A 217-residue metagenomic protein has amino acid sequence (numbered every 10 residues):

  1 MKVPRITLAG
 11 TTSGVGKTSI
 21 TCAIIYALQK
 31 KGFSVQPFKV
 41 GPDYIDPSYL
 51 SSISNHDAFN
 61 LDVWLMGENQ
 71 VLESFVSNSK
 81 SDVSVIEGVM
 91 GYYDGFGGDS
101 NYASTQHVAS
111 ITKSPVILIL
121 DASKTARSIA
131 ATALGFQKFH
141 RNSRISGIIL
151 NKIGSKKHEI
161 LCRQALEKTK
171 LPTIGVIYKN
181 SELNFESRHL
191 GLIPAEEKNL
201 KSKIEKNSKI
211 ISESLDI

Functional and structural regions predicted by a protein language model:
K2-V15, S19, I25-T112, L120-G147 (+1 more regions): ATP-dependent carboxylate-amine ligase catalytic core
V116-I119, I174-V176: Short hydrophobic alpha-helical runs that function as membrane-insertion/retention elements
A126-I217: Internal gly/pro-rich beta-alpha loop/helix module that stabilizes soluble enzyme cofactors or their anionic handles
